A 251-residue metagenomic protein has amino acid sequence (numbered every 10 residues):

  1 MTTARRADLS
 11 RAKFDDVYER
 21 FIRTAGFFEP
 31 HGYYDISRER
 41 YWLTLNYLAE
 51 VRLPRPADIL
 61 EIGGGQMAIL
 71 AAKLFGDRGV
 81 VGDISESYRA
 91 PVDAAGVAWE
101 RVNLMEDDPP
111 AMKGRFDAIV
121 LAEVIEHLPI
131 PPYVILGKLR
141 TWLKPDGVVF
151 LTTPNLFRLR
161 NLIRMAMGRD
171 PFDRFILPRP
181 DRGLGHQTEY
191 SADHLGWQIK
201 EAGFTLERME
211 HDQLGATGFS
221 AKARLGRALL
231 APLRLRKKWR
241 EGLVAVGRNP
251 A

Functional and structural regions predicted by a protein language model:
T3-L43, Q66, I84-E86, R101-D108 (+2 more regions): S-adenosyl-L-methionine-dependent methyltransferase catalytic module, highlighting the catalytic core
N46-P54: Glycine-rich helix-loop-beta junction characteristic of Rossmann-like nucleotide cofactor-binding loops
R55-G65: Conserved class I S-adenosyl-L-methionine
P56, F116-D117: Local beta-strand N-terminus motif with an aromatic residue
G64-D108: Class I SAM-dependent methyltransferase SAM/SAH-binding core
A118-V124: A short beta-strand submotif of the Rossmann-like class I SAM-dependent methyltransferase core that lines
